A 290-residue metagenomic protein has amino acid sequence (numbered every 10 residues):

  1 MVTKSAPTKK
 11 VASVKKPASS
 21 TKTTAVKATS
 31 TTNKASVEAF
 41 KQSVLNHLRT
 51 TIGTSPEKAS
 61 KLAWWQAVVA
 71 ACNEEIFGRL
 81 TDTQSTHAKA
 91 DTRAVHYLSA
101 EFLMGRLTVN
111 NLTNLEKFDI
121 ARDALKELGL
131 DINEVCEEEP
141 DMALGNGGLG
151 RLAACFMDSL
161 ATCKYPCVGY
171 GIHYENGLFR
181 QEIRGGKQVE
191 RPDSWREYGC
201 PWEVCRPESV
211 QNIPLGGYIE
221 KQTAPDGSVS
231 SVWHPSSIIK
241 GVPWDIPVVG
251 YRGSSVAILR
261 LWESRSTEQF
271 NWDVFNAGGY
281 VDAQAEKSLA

Functional and structural regions predicted by a protein language model:
V2-S5, K9-A290: A conserved ligand/cofactor-binding region detector
